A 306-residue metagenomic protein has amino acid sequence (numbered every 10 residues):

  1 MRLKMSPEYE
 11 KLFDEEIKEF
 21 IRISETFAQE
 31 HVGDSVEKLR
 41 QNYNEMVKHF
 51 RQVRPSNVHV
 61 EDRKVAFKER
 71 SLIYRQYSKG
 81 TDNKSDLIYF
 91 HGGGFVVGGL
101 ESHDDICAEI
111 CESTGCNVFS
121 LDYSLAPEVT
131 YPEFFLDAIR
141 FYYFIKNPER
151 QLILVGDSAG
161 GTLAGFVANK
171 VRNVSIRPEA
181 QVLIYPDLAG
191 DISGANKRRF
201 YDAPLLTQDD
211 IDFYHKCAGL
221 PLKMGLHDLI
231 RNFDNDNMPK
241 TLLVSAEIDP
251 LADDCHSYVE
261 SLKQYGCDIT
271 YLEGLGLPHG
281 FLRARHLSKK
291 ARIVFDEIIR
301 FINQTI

Functional and structural regions predicted by a protein language model:
M1-Y77: A glycine/proline-hinged amphipathic helix-loop "lid/cap" segment that gates access to hydrophobic ligand pockets
E61-R75, T81-I306: Alpha/beta-hydrolase superfamily serine-hydrolase fold, recognizing
